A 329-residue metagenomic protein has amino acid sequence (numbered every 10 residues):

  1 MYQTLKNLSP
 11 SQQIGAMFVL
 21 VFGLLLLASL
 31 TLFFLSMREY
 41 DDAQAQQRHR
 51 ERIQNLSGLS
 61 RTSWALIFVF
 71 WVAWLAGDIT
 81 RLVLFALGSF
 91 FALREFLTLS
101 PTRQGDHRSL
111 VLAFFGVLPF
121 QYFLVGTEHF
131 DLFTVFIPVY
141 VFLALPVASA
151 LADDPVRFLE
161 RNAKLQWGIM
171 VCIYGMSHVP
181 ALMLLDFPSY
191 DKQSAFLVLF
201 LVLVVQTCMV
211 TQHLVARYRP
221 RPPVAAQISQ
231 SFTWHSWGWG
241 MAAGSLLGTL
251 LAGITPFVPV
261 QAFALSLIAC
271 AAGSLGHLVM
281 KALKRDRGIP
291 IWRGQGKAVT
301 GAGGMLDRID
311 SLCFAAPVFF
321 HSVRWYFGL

Functional and structural regions predicted by a protein language model:
Y2-A272: Membrane-embedded alpha-helical bundles of polytopic integral membrane proteins
P220, A243, G288-W292, F327: Residue-level marker of structural boundaries
R287-S311: Interfacial loop-to-transmembrane junctions
V318: Flexible, active-site-proximal loop/turn residues at the rims of small-molecule/cofactor binding pockets and catalytic
H321-L329: Juxtamembrane boundary at the C-terminal end of a transmembrane helix
